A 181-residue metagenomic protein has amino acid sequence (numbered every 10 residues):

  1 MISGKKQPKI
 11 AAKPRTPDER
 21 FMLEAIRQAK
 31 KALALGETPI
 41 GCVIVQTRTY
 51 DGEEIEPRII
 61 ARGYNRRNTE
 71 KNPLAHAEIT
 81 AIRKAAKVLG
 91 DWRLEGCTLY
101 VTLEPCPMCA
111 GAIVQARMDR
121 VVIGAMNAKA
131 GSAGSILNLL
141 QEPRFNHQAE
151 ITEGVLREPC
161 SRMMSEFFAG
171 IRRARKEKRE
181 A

Functional and structural regions predicted by a protein language model:
M1-A32, T49-E54, P105-A181: Zinc-dependent deaminase
R15, R67-N68: A short, polar/acidic, helix/strand-boundary loop motif
T16-P17, T38-I40: Short loop/turn microsegments at loop-to-beta-strand junctions
V43-R48: Short hydrophobic alpha-helical segments used for membrane anchoring or interfacial signaling
I60-A61: A structural microfeature
T69-I79: A short, polar/charged loop-to-alpha-helix boundary motif
D91-L103: Immediate flanking context of iron-sulfur cluster ligation sites
